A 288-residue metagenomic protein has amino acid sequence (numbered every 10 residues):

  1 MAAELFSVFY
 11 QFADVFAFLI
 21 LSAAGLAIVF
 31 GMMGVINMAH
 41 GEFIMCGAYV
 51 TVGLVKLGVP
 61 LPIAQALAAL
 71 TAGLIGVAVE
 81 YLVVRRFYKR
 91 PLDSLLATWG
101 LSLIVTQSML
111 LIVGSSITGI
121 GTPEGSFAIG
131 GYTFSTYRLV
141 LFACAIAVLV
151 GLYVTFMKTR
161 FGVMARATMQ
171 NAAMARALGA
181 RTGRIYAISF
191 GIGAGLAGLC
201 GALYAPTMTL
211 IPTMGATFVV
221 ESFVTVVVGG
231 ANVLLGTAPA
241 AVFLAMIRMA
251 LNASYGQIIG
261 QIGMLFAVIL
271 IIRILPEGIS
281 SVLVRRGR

Functional and structural regions predicted by a protein language model:
M1-L21, V50, G58-A64, R90-L95 (+5 more regions): Membrane-interfacial amphipathic/re-entrant helices at transmembrane-helix boundaries
E4-F12, F156-R160, A187-G229, R248-I262: Inter-helical junctions in multi-pass inner-membrane proteins, predominant in energy-converting antiporter-like
E4-L54, L82-K89, D93, V228-L234: Single transmembrane alpha-helix segments in multi-pass membrane proteins
V15, T133-L210, L234-P239: Helix-loop-helix "hairpin" substructures at the membrane interface of multi-pass membrane proteins
L26, V59-S102, S108, P239-L244 (+1 more regions): Alpha-helical transmembrane segments within multi-pass membrane transporters and channels
F43-C46, F87-L110, G215-V227, F243 (+1 more regions): Pore- or pathway-lining transmembrane helices of multi-pass membrane proteins that form conduits for solutes/ions
R86, R90-K158, I185-I188, Y255 (+2 more regions): Transmembrane helix-bundle core of multi-pass membrane transporters and related energy-transducing complexes
Q170-A177, R181-R184, S254-R288: Cytosolic-side transmembrane-helix boundaries in multi-pass membrane proteins
